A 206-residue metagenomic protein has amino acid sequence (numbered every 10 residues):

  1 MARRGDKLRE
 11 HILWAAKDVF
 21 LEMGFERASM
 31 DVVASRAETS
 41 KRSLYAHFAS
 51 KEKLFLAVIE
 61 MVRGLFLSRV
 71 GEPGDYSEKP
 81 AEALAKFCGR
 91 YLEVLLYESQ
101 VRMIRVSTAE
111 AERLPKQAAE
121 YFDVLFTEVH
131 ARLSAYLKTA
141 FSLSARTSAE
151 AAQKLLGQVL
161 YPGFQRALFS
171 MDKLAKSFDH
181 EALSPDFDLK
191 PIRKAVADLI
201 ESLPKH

Functional and structural regions predicted by a protein language model:
M1-K7, F169, A175-F178, E201-H206: N-terminal intrinsically disordered/low-complexity leader segments
M1-M23, R27-T39, A46-K53: Basic, helix-initiating cap at the start of DNA-binding domains
I12, S50-L56, L65, Q117 (+1 more regions): Short amphipathic alpha-helical segment with a characteristic S/N-K-E followed by hydrophobic residues
L56-V62, R69, L125: Alpha-helical DNA-contacting segments of helix-turn-helix folds
A57, G71-V101, S148-L155: Hydrophobic alpha-helical connector segments
E82, K116-S142, K190: Amphipathic alpha-helical packing segments from all-alpha helical-bundle domains
L95-D123, F164-A175: Amphipathic alpha-helical segments used for helix-helix packing
K138-A197: Hydrophobic/aromatic-rich alpha-helical bundle segments in the mid-to-C-terminal region
